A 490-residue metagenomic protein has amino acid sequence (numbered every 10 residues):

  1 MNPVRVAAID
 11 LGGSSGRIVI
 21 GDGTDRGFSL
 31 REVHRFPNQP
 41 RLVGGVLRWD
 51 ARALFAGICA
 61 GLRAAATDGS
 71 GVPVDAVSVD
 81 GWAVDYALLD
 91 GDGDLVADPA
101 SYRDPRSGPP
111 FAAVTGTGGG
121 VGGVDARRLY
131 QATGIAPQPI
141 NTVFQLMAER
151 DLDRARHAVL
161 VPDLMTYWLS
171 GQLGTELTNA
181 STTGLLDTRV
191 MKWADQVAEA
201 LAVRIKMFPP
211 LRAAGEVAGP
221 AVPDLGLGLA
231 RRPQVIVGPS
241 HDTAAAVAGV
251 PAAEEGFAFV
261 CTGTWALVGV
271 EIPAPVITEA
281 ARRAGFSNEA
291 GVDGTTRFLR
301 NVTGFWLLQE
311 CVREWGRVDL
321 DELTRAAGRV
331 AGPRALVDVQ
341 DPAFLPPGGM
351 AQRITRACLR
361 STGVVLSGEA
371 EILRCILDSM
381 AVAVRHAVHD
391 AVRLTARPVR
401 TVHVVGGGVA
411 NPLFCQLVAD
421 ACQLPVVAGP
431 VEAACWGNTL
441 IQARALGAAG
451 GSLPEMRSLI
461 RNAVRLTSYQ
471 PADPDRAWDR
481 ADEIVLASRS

Functional and structural regions predicted by a protein language model:
M1-A97, G226-I236, C422-L424, S490: N-terminal glycine/serine-rich phosphate-binding loop of ATP-dependent small-molecule kinases, especially carbohydrate
A7-A8, I20, G116-T133, M147-W168 (+10 more regions): Active-site core segments that coordinate phosphate-bearing ligands/cofactors across diverse enzyme families
R17, A60-S78, P139-M147, D153-T166: Conserved phosphate-binding loops in N-terminal lobes of ATP-dependent enzymes of the actin/Hsp70/sugar-kinase
A66, S70-V143: Active-site phosphate-binding/coordination module
V72-G81, H157-A158, L394-G406: Short glycine-rich phosphate-binding loop at a beta-alpha junction
D80-A83, A214-E216, T262-W265, T401-V409: Glycine-rich beta-strand-to-loop/alpha-helix junction loops that act as flexible
D104, E176-S181: Nucleotide/phosphate-binding loop and acidic/charged catalytic motifs in nucleotide-binding or -utilizing enzymes
